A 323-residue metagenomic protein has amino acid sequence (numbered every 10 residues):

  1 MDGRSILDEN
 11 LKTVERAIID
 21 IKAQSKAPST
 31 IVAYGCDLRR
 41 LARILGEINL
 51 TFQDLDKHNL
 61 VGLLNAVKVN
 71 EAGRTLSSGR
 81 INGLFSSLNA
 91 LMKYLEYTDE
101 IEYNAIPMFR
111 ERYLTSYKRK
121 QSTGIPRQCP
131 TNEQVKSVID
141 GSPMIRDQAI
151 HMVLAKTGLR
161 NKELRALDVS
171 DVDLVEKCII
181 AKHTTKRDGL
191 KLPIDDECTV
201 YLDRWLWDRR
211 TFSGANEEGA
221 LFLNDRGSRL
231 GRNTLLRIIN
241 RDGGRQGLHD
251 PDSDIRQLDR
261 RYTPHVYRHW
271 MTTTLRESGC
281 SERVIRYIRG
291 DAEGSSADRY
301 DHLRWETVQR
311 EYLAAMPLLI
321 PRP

Functional and structural regions predicted by a protein language model:
M1-R4, A314-P323: C-terminal secondary-structure termini that scaffold catalytic or DNA-interacting sites
E15-S29, G35-K120: N-terminal core-binding DNA-recognition domain of tyrosine recombinases/integrases
Y97-S137, K182-T185, D225-S228: Flexible interdomain linker/hinge and immediately adjacent N-terminus of the catalytic tyrosine-recombinase domain
P130-N161, R268: Basic, Lys/Arg- and aromatic-enriched nucleic-acid-binding interface segment
M152, K156, H265-A292: C-terminal catalytic core of tyrosine-transesterase DNA break-rejoin enzymes
V172-L174, R260, C280-D301, P323: Short, polar N-cap/turn motifs at the start of nucleic acid-interacting alpha helices
H183, R289-A315: Catalytic-site neighborhood detector that most strongly recognizes the C-terminal catalytic loop/helix of tyrosine
T184-R204, E217-R241, T263: C-terminal catalytic core of Y-nucleophile DNA break-rejoin enzymes
